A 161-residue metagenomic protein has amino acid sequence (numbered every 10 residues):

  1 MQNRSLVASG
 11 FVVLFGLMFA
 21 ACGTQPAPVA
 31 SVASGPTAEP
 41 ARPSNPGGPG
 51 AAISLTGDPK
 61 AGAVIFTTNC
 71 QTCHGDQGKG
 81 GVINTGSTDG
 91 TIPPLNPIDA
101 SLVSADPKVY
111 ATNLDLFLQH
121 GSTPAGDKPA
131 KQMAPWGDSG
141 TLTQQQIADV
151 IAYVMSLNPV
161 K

Functional and structural regions predicted by a protein language model:
M1-F11: Bacterial N-terminal signal peptides that target proteins for export
M18-A21: C-terminal motif of bacterial Sec signal peptides marking the signal peptidase cleavage site
G23-Q25: Bacterial signal peptide processing site
P28-I65, G81-V82, V103: Electrostatic cytochrome c docking/interface patches
L55-G81, T85-T88, D115-L116: Sequence/structural segment immediately N-terminal to covalent heme-attachment motifs in c-type and related
T67, Q71, G75, P97-A100 (+3 more regions): Sec-exported extracytoplasmic/periplasmic mature domains
K79-L116, P135-S139: Gly/Gly-Pro-rich "capping" loops immediately C-terminal to redox-active cysteine motifs in periplasmic/lumenal
L116, W136-K161: C-terminal capping alpha-helices of c-type cytochrome domains
